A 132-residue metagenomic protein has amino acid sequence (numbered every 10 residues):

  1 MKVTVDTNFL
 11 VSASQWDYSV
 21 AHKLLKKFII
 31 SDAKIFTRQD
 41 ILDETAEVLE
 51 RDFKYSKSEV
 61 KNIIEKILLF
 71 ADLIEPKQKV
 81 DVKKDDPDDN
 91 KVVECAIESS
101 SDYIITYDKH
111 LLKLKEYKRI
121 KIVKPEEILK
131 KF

Functional and structural regions predicted by a protein language model:
M1-V3, Y103, R119: The start of beta-strands in P-loop NTPase/AAA+ ATPase cores
M1-Y18: Metal-dependent nucleic-acid phosphoesterase active-site entry motif
V5, A21-E50: PIN/NYN-family metal-dependent endoribonuclease catalytic core
V5-T7, T37-R38, Y107-D108, K124-P125: A secondary-structure boundary/capping signal
V60-L68: Short, well-structured alpha-helical segments
D72-Y103, Y107-K109: Active-site neighborhoods of divalent-metal-dependent phosphate/nucleic-acid chemistry enzymes
K83, K109-F132: Acidic, PIN/NYN-like endoribonuclease modules and their adjacent C-terminal/linker elements
